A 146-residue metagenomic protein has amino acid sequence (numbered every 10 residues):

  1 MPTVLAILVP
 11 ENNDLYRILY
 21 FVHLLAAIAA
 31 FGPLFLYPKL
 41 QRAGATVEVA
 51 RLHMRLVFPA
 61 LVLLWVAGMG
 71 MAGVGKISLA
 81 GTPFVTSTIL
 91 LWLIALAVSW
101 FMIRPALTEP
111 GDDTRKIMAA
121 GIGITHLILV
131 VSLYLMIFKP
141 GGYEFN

Functional and structural regions predicted by a protein language model:
M1-N146: Polytopic transmembrane helical bundles with strong interfacial aromatic enrichment
